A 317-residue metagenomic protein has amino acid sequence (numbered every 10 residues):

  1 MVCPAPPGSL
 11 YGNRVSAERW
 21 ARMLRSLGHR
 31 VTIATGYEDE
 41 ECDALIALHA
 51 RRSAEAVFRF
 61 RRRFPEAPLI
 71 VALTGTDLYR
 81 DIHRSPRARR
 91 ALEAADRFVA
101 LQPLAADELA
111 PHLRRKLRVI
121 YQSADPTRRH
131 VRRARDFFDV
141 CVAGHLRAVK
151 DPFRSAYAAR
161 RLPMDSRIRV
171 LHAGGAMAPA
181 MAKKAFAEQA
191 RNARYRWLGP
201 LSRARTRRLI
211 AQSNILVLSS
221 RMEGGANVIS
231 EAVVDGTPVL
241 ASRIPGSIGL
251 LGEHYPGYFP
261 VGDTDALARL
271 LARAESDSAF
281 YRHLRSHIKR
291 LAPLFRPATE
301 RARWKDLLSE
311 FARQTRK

Functional and structural regions predicted by a protein language model:
L92, P200-L201, R208-S213: Short alpha-helical donor nucleotide-sugar binding micro-motif in glycosyltransferases
A94-T127: A short, active-site helix/loop in glycosyltransferases that binds the activated sugar's phosphate group
R132-L162, V170-G174: Conserved donor-binding/catalytic core segment of Leloir-type glycosyltransferases
R169-K183, G199-P200: Glycosyltransferase donor-sugar binding loop
K183-A204: Nucleotide-activated donor-binding/catalytic signature segment of Leloir-type glycosyltransferases, i.e., the conserved
R221: Aromatic "clamp/platform" in nucleotide-sugar-dependent glycosyltransferases that forms part of the donor/acceptor
P238-A241: Short hydrophobic beta-strand element within catalytic cores of glycosyltransferases and related nucleotide-activated
E253-D265, R273-S278: Conserved acidic donor-binding segment of nucleotide-sugar-dependent glycosyltransferases
